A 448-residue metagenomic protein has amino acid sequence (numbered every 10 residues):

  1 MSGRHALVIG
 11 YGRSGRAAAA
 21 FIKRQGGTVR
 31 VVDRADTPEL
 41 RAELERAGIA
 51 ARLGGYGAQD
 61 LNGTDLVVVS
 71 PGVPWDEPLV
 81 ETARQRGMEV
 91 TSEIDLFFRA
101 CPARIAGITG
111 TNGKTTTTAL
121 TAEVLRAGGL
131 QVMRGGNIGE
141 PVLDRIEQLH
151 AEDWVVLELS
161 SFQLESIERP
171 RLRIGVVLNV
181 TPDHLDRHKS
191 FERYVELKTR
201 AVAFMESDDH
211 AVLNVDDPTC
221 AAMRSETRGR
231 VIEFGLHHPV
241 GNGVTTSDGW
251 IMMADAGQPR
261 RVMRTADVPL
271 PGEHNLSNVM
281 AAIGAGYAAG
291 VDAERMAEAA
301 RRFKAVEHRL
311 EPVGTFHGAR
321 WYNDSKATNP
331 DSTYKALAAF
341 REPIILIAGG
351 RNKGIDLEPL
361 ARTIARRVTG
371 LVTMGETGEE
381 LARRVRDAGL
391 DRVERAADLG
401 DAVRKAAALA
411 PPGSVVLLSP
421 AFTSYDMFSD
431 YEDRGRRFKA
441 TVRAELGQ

Functional and structural regions predicted by a protein language model:
M1-S92, L96, P271: N-terminal leader/targeting and accessory segments in enzymes
S2-H5, G15-Q25, M263-T369, R383-R386: Nucleotide phosphate-binding/pyrophosphate-handling subdomain across enzymes that bind or process nucleotide phosphates
R13, A35-P38, H238, G375-E379: Helix N-cap at the beta1-alpha1 junction of Rossmann-like dinucleotide-binding domains, i.e., the first residues
I22, V67, I108, N137 (+13 more regions): Residue-level signal for inorganic ion chemistry
K23-R24, Q59-N62, P71-V215, T219-R230 (+3 more regions): Phosphate-binding loop of NTP-binding sites
G27-R34, A211-V215, I345-A348, R367-E376: Short internal beta-strands
D33-A35, L53-G55, T91-L96, G229-T246 (+3 more regions): Beta-strand->loop->alpha-helix junctions that form or flank phosphate-binding loops in nucleotide-handling enzymes
L40-I49, E358-S414, Q448: C-terminal helical cap/extension that packs against the catalytic core of soluble nucleotide-cofactor enzymes
